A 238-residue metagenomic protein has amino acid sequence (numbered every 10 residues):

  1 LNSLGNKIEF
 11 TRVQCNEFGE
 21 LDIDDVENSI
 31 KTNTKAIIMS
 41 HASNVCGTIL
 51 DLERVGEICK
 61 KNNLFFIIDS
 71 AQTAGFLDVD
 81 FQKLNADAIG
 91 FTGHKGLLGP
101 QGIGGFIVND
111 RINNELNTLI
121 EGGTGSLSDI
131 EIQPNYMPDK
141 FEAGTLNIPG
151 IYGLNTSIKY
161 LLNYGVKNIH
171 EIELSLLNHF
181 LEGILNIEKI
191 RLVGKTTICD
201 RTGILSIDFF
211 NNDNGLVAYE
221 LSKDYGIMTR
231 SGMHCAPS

Functional and structural regions predicted by a protein language model:
L1-I8, N16-E20, D24, P237: Substrate-binding/gating loop at the entrance of the active-site cleft, primarily in PLP-dependent aminotransferase-like
F10, F66-I68, L192, T229: Hydrophobic beta-strand scaffold residues
E17-G75, G96: Active-site phosphate-binding strand-loop segment of PLP-dependent enzymes
L84-I130: Active-site PLP attachment segment
P134-I148, G165: A short glycine-threonine-serine/GTX helix/turn-capping micro-motif
P149-R201, E220: Conserved PLP-dependent catalytic core of the aminotransferase class-I/II
L181-S238: Conserved C-terminal alpha-helix-loop-beta "cap" of PLP-dependent enzymes that closes/shapes the active-site mouth
